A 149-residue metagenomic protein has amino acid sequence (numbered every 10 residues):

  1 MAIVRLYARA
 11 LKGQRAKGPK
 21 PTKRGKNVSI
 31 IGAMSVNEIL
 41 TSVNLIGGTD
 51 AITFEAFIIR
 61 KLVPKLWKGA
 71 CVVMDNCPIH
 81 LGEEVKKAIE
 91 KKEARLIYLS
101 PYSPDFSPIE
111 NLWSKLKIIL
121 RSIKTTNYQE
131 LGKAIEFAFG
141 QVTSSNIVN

Functional and structural regions predicted by a protein language model:
M1-I59: Extended, low-complexity cationic-aromatic segments
Q14-T22, K91-N111: RNase H-like polynucleotidyl transferase catalytic core
T53-C71: Short, basic/hydrophobic alpha-helical segments
K68-A70, A94, S145: Short coil/turn segments at beta-strand junctions that form active-site/ligand-binding loops
V72-V85, P101-F106: Acidic, metal-coordinating catalytic cores used for nucleic-acid/nucleotide bond scission and strand-transfer chemistry
P108-N149: C-terminal anion-handling pockets and recognition modules
